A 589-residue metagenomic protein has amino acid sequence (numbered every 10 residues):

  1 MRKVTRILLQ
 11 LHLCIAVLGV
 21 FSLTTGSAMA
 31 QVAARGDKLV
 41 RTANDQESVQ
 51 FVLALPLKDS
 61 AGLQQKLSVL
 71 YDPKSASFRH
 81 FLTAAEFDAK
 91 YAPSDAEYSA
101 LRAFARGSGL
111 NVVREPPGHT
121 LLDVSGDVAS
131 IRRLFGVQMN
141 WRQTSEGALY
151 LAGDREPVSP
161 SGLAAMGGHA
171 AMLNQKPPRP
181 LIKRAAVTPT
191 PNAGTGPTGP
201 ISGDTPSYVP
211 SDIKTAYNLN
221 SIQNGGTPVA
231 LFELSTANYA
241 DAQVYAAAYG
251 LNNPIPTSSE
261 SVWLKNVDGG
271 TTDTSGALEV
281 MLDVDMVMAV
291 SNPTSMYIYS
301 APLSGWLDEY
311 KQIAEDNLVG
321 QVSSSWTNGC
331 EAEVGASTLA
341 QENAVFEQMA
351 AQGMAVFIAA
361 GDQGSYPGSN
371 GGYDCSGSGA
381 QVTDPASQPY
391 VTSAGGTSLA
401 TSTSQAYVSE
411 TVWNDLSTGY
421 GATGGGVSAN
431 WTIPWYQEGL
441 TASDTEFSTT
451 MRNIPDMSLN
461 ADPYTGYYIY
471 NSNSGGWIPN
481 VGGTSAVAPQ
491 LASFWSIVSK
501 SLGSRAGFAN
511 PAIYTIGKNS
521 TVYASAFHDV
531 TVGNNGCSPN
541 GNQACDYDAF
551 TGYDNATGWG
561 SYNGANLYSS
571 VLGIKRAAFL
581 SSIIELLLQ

Functional and structural regions predicted by a protein language model:
M1-L9: N-terminal secretory signal peptides that target proteins for export/translocation
Q10-T24: Bacterial N-terminal signal peptides
T24-A30: Sec/Tat signal peptide C-region and signal peptidase I cleavage site
Q31-R114, D123, V128-G396, S417-T418 (+4 more regions): Substrate-binding/charge-relay-adjacent region of secreted/lumenal peptidase catalytic domains
S398, D444, S499-N555: An often Trp-containing, charged/polar helix-loop segment at the C-terminal end of enzyme catalytic cores
A400-Y407: Short acidic, Gly/Pro-enriched loop/turn segments at secondary-structure junctions
F494: Walker A/P-loop NTP-binding active-site region of P-loop NTPases, recognizing the glycine-rich GxxxxGKT/S
Y568, K575-Q589: Enriched but not universal
